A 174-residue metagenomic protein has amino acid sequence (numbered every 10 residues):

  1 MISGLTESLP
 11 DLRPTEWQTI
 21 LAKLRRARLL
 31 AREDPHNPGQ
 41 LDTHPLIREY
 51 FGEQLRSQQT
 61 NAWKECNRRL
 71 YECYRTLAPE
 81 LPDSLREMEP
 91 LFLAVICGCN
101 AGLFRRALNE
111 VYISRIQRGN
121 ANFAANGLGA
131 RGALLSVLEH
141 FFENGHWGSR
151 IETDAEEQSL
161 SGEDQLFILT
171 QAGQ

Functional and structural regions predicted by a protein language model:
M1-R56, R68, E72: C-terminal boundary/linker of central alpha/beta nucleotide-binding cores
R26-L29, Q54-Q174: Leucine-rich, hydrophobic repeat-scaffold detector
